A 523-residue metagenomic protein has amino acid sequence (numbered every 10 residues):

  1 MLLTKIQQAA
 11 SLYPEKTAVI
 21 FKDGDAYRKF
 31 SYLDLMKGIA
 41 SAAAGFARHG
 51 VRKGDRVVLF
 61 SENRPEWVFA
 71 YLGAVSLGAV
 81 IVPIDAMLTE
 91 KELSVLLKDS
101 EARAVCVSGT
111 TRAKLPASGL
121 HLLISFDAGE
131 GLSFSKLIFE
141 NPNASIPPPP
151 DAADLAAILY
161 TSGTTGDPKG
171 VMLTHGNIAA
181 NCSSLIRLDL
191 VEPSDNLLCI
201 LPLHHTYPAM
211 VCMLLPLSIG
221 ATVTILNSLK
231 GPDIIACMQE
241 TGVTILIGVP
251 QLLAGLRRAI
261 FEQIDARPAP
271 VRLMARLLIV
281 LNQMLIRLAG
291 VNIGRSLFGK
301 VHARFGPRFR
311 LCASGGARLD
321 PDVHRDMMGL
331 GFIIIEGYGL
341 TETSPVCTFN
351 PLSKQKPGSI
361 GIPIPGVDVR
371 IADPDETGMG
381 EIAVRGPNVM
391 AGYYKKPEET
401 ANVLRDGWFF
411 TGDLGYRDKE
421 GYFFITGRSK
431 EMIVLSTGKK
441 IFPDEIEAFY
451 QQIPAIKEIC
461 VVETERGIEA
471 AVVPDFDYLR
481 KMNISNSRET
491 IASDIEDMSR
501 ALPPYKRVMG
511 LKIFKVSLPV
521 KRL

Functional and structural regions predicted by a protein language model:
P14-T17, N141-Y160, D167, L190-N196: Conserved pre-ATP/AMP-binding loop-to-beta segment of ANL
V19-R64, V68-L72, T89-S94, H175-G176: Conserved AMP-binding/adenylate-forming core of the ANL superfamily
K29-L33, A156-C182: Conserved AMP-binding A3 loop
F60, P363, R370-A372, T377-L435 (+1 more regions): Conserved ATP-binding/catalytic segment of the ANL
L88, V105, G386, A391-G392 (+1 more regions): AMP-binding/adenylate-forming catalytic core of the ANL superfamily
R112-A152, I260-K300, K515: ANL superfamily adenylate-forming
A179-N196, L203-F298: Conserved AMP-binding/adenylation subdomain of ANL enzymes
T244-I247, R258-Q355, D368, K457: Gly/Ser/Thr-rich phosphate-binding loop
